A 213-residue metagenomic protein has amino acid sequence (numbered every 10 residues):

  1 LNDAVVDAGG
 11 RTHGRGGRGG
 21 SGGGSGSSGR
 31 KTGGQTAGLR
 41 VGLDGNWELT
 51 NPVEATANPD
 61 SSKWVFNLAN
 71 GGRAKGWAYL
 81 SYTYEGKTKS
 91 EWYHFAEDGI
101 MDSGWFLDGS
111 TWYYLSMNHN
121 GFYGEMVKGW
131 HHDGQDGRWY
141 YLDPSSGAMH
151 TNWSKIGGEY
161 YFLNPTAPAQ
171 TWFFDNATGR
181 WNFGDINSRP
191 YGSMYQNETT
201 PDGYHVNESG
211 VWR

Functional and structural regions predicted by a protein language model:
L1-R213: Extracellular adhesion/carbohydrate-binding repeat motifs centered on closely spaced tryptophans
